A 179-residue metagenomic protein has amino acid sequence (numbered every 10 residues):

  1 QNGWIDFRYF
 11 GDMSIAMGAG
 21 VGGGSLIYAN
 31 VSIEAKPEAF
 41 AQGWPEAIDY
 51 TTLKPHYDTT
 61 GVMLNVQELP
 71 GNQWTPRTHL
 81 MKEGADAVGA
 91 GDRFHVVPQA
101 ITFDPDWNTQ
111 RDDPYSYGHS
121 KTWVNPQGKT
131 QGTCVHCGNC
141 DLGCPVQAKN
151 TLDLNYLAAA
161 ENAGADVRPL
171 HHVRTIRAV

Functional and structural regions predicted by a protein language model:
Q1-N72: Redox-cofactor-proximal catalytic regions of oxidoreductases
Y50-V173: Conserved redox-cofactor binding core of oxidoreductases
T175-V179: Conserved beta-strand-loop-beta-strand element in the redox core of flavoprotein oxidoreductases
